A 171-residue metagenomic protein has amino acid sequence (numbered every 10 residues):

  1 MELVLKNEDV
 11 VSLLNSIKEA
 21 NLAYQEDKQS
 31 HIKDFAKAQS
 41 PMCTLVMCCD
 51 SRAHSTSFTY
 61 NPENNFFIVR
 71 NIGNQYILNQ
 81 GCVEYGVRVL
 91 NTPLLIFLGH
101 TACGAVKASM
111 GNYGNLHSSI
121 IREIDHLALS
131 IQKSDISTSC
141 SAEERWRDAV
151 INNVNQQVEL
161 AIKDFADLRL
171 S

Functional and structural regions predicted by a protein language model:
M1-N7, S55-T59, F67: Terminal alpha-helical anchor/extension segments at protein ends
M1-P41, I72-L90, A105-S171: Divalent-metal-activated hydrolytic enzyme cores
E26-N65: N-terminal short beta-loop-beta anion/metal-coordinating cradle
C43-T44, F67-R70, I96: Short glycine-rich or small-residue beta-strand-to-loop segments that form or flank ligand, phosphate, metal/Fe-S
M47-R52, I72-Q75, H100-T101: Short glycine-enriched loops at secondary-structure junctions
F58, G99, A108-M110: A generic "cationic amphipathic patch" detector
L94-T101, A105: Ordered, amphipathic secondary-structure segments that act as subunit-interaction surfaces in large macromolecular
